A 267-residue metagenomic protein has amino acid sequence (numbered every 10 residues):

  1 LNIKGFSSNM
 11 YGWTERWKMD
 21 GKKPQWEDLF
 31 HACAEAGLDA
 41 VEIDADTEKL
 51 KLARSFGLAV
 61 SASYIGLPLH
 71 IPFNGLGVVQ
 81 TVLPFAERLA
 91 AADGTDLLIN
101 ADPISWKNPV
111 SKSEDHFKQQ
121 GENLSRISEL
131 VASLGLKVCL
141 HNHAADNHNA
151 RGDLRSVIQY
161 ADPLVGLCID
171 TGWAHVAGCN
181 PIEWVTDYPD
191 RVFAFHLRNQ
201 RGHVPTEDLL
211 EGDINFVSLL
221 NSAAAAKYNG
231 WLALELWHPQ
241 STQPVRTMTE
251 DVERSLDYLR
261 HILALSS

Functional and structural regions predicted by a protein language model:
L1-A92, G166, V245-T249, E253-S267: N-terminal pre-domain/capping segments
K4-M10, V41-I43, V60-I65, L97-I99 (+4 more regions): Hydrophobic faces of well-ordered beta-strands that scaffold small-molecule active sites in alpha/beta enzyme cores
M10-W13, D44-D46, I65-H70, D102-I104 (+4 more regions): Active-site beta-loop-alpha junctions enriched in small/polar residues
T14-K23, F73-L76, S111, R151 (+2 more regions): Gly/Pro-rich active-site loop or hairpin
W26, F30, D46-L50, V82-E87 (+6 more regions): Generic structural signal for well-ordered alpha-helices, preferentially at hydrophobic/aromatic core positions
E35-G37, A91-D93, R126-K137, A161 (+2 more regions): A structural motif corresponding to the C-terminal end of an alpha-helix and its immediate exit/capping segment
A59-I65, D115-L124, A150-L164, Y228 (+1 more regions): Short, electropositive alpha-helical surface patch
P72-G166, H175-V176: Active-site acidic/histidine proton-transfer and metal-coordination neighborhood in alpha/beta enzyme cores
